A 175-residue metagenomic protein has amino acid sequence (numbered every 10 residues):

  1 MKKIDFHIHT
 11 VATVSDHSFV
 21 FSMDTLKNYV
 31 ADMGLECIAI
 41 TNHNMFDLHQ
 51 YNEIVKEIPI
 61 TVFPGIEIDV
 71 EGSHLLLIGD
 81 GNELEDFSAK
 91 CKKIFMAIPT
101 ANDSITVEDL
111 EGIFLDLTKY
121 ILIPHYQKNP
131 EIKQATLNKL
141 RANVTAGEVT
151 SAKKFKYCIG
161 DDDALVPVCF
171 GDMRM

Functional and structural regions predicted by a protein language model:
M1, I78-G81, R174: Broad hydrophobic/π-residue packing in well-ordered secondary structure
M1-G72: An N-terminally biased module of ancient metal coordination in phosphate/nucleic-acid-related enzymes
I4-F6, C37-H43, F63-I66, L122-H125 (+2 more regions): Active-site neighborhood of phospho(di)ester-bond hydrolases with catalytic His/Asp-centered motifs
V11-T13, I40-H49, D69-E71, K128-K133 (+2 more regions): Active-site environment of divalent metal-dependent phosphoester hydrolases
M33, L117-T118, D162-D163: A structural signal for short coil/turn segments at secondary-structure junctions
D47-E148: Extended substrate/RNA-proximal surfaces in nucleic-acid metabolism proteins
K133-G171: Active-site-adjacent C-terminal substructures of enzyme catalytic domains
